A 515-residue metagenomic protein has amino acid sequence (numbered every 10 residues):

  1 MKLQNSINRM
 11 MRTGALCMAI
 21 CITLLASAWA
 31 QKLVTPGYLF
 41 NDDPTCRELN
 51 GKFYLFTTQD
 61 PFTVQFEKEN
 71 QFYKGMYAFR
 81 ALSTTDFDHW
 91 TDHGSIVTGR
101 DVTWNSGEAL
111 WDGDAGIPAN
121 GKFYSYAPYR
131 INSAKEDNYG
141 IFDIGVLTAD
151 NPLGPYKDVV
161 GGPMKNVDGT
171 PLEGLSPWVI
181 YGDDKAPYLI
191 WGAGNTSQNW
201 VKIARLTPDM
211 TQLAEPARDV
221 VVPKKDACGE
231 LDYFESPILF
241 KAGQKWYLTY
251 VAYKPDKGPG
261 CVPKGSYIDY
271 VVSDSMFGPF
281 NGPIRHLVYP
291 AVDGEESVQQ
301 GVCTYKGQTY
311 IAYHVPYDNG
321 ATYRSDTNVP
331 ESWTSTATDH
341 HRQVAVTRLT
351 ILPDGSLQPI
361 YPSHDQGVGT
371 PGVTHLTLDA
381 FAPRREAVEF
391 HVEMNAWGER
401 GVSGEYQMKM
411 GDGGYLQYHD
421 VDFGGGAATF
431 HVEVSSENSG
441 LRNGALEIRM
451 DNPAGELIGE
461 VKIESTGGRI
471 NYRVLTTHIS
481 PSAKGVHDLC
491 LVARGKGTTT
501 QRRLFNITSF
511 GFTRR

Functional and structural regions predicted by a protein language model:
M1-M11: N-terminal secretory signal peptides that target proteins for export/translocation
M10-T13, V474: Hydrophobic alpha-helical segments, especially transmembrane helices and their immediate juxtamembrane helical caps
G14-L25: Bacterial N-terminal signal peptides
W29-R515: Carbohydrate-active catalytic/glycan-binding domains of CAZyme proteins, especially the secreted or lumenal ectodomains
